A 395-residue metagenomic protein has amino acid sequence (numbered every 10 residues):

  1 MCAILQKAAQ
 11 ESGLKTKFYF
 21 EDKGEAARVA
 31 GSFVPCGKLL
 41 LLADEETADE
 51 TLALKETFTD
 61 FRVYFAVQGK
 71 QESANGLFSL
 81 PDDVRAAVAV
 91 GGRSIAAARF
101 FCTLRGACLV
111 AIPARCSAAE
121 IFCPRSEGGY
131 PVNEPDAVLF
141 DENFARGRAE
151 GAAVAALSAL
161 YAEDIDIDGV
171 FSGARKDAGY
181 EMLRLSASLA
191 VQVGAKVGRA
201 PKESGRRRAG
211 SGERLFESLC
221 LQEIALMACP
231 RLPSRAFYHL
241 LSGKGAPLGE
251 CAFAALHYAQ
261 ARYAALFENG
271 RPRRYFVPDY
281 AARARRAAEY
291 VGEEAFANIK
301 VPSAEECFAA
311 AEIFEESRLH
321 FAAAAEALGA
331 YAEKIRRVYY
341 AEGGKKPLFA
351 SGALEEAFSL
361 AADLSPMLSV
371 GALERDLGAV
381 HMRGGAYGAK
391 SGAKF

Functional and structural regions predicted by a protein language model:
M1-A86, A386: ATP/NTP phosphate-donor binding region
M1-I4, A8-A9, F267-F395: C-terminal charged capping/lid subdomain of soluble metabolic enzymes
Q10, F140-G147, A153-D166, S188-R206 (+9 more regions): Generic secondary-structure signature for well-ordered alpha-helical cores
L42-E45, A89-G91, P113, F140: Short beta-strand/turn micro-motifs composed of small residues that flank or help shape donor/cofactor-binding pockets
D49-T51, G91-F100, A118-I121, S234-R235: Short glycine/serine/threonine-rich phosphate/pyrophosphate-binding segments that cradle anionic phosphate groups
D60-F65, C108-A114, L248: Short hydrophobic/aromatic-enriched beta-strand-loop microsegments
F100-A187, E294: A glycine/threonine-rich phosphate-anchoring loop and its flanking beta-alpha core in nucleotide/phosphate-binding
K176-H320: Active-site segments that bind and position negatively charged phosphate/pyrophosphate groups
